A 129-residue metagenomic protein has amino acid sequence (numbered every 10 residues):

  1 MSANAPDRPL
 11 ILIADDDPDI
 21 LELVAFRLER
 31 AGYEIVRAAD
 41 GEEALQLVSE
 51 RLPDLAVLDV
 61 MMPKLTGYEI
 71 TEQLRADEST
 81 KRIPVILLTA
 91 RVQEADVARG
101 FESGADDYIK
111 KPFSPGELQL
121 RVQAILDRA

Functional and structural regions predicted by a protein language model:
E22-R30: Charged docking surfaces used in two-component/phosphorelay signaling
R37-L55: Acidic, metal-coordinating helix/loop segments flanking the phosphotransfer/catalytic sites of two-component signaling
A38-E42, V97, P115: Conserved Asp/Asn-Gly motif in the active-site loop of CheY-like receiver
M62: Receiver (REC) domain active-site loop signature in two-component systems and cognate sites in sensor histidine kinases
F113-V122: C-terminal output helix
